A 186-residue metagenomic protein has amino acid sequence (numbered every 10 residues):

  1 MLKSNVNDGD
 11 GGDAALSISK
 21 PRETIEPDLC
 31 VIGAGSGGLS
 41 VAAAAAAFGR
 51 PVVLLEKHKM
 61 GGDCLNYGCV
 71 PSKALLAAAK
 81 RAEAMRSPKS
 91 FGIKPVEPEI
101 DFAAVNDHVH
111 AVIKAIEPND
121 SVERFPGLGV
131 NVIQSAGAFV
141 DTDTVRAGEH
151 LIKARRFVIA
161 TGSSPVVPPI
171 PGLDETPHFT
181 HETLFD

Functional and structural regions predicted by a protein language model:
L2-P21, I25-P27, A43-R50, L55-D186: Glycine-rich flavin
G33-S36, K57-H58: Glycine-rich Rossmann-fold phosphate-binding loop(s) that bind the pyrophosphate of adenine dinucleotide cofactors
L39: Residues forming the Rossmann-fold NAD(P)(H) cofactor-binding site
